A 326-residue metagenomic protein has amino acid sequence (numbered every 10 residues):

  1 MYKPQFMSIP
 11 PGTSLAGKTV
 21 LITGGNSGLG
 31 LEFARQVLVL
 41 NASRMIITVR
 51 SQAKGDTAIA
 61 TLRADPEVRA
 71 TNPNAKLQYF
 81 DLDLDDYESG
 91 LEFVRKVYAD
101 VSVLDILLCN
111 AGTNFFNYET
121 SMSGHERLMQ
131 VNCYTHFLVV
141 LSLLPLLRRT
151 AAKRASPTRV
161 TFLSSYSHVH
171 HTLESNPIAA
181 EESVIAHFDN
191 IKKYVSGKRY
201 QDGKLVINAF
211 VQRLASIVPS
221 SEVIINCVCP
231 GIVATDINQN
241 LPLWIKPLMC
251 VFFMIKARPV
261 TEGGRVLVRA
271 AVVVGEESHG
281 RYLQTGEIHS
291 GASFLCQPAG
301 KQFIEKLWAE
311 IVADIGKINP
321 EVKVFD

Functional and structural regions predicted by a protein language model:
M1-A16, P298-D326: Intracellular terminal tails of multi-pass secondary transporters
M1-M7, I191-G197, I232-E262: Alpha-helical membrane-targeting segments
Y2-V233, F325: Rossmann-fold NAD(P)H-dependent dehydrogenase/reductase core
D86, V206, P259-E262, F303 (+1 more regions): An acidic site on a long C-lobe helix of protein kinase domains
E92, T172-N176, I237-L241, S293-Q297: Short aromatic-enriched loop/helix-cap "lid" or pocket-rim segments at secondary-structure transitions that line
V211-A215, V268, W308, V312: Non-transmembrane alpha-helical segments in soluble domains of secreted/periplasmic/extracellular proteins
C227-C229, V233, Q284-I288, L295: C-terminal/domain-terminus segments
C250-A292, K301-F303, A313, K317: C-terminal helical subdomain
